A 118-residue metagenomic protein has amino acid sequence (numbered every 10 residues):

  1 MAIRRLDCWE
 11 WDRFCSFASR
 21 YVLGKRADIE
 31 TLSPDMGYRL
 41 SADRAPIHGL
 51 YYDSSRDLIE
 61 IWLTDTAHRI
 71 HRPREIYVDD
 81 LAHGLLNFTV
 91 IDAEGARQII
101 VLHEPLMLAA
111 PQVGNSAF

Functional and structural regions predicted by a protein language model:
M1, R5-D7, R13-S16, I91: Boundary segments of small protein-protein interaction reader/adaptor domains
Y21-L23, A82: Flexible, charged surface loops at secondary-structure boundaries
L23-L32: A short, Trp-centered hydrophobic/proline-enriched beta-strand micro-motif
L32-P34, T64: A structural micro-motif recognizing beta-strand termini and the immediately following turn/loop segments
M36-P46: Short coil-to-beta-strand transition motifs
R44-D92: Acidic, aromatic-enriched beta-alpha/helix-loop junctions
R72-F118: Helix-rich interaction surfaces within compact, conserved domain-sized segments that mediate assembly or partner
